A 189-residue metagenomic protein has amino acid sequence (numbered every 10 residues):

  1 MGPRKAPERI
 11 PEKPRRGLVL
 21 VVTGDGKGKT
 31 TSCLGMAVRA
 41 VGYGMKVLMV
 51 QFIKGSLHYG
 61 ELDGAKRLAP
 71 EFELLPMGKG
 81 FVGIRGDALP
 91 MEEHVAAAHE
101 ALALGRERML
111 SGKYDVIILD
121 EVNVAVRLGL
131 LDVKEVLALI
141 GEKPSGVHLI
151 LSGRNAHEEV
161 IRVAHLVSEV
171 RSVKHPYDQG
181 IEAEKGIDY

Functional and structural regions predicted by a protein language model:
M1-V19: Extreme N-terminal, non-catalytic leader segments that precede Walker-type/kinase nucleotide-binding cores
G2-R4, G105, L110-S111, Q179-Y189: C-terminal accessory "lid"/substrate-recognition subdomains
L18, H148-L151: ASCE RecA-like P-loop NTPase motor cores that couple ATP hydrolysis to mechanical translocation on nucleic acids
L18-E107: Conserved P-loop
R39, G64, L139, E159-V160: Hydrophobic/aromatic ligand-binding patch that stacks against planar heteroaromatic rings of cofactors or nucleotides
I53-S56, G80-F81, N123-V124, N155-E158 (+1 more regions): Conserved nucleotide-binding/hydrolysis micro-motifs of P-loop NTPases
R85-H148: Phosphate-binding/switch loop-helix module in NTP-utilizing enzymes
R154-Y189: Phosphate-binding/switch region of NTP-binding enzymes
